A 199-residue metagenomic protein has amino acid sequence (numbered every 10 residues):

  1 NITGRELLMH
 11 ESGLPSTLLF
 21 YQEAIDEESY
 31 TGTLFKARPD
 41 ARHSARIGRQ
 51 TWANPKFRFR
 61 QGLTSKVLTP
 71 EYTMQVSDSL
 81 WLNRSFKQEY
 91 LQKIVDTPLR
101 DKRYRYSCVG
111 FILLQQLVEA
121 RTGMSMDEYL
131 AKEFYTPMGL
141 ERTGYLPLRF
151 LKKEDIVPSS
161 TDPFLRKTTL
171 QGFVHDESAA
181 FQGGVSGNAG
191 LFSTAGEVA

Functional and structural regions predicted by a protein language model:
I2-A199: Short, surface-exposed loop or secondary-structure junction motifs that flank catalytic or metal-binding residues
